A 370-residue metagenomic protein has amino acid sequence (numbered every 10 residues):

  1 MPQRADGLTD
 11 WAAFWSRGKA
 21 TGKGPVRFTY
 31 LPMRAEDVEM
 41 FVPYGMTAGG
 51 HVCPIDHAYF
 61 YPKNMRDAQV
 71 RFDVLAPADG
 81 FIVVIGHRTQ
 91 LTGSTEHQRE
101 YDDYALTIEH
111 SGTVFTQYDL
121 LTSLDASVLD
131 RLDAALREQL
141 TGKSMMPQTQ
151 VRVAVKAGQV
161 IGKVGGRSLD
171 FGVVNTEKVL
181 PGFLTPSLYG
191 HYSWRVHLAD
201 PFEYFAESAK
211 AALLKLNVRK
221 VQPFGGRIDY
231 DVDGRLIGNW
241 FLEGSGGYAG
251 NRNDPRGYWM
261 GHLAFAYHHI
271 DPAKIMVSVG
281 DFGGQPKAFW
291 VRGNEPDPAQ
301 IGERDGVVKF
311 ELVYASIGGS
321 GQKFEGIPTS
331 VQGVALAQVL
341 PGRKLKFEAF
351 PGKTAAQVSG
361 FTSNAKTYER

Functional and structural regions predicted by a protein language model:
M1-A105, K156-A157, L198-F202, A206-G318 (+1 more regions): Surface-exposed, glycine-biased beta-strand/turn segments
R71-V74, S144-V153: Short, surface-exposed secondary-structure edge patches
P77-P147: Zn2+-dependent peptidoglycan hydrolase active-site motif and core
H97, D103-T107, R152-N175: Short hydrophobic beta/alpha edge segments that flank linear recognition/processing sites
Q117-D119, T176-K215: Short peripheral tails and domain-boundary helices/loops at the edges of structured domains
L121-L124, D281-Q285, F350-A356: Short, solvent-exposed aromatic-acidic interface loops
S168-L184, L213, G225, F347 (+1 more regions): Ser/Thr/Pro-rich, low-complexity mucin-like regions that serve as glycosylated stalks/linkers or repetitive adhesive
E295-R370: Beta-sheet ligand-binding and adhesion/scaffold domains
